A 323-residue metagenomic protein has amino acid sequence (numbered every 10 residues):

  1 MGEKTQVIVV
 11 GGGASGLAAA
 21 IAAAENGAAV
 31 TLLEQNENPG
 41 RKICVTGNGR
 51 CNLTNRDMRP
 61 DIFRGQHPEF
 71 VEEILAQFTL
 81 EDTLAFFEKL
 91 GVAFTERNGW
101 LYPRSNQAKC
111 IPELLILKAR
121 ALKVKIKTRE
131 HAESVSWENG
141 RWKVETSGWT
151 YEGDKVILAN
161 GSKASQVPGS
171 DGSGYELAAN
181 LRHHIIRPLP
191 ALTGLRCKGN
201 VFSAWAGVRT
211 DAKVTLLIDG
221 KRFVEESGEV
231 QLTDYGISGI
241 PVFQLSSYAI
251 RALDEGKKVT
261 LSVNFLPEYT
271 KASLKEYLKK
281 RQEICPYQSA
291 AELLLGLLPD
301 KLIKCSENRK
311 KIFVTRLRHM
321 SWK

Functional and structural regions predicted by a protein language model:
T5-L32: N-terminal Rossmann-like FAD-binding beta1-loop-alpha1 element of flavoenzymes
I8-V10, L33, A132, T150-V167 (+2 more regions): Short hydrophobic core segments
A24-N48: Glycine-rich FAD pyrophosphate-binding loop
E25-N26, N38, R59, A76 (+4 more regions): Residue-level recognition of phosphate/Mg2+-coordinating polar/acidic sites in nucleotide-handling active sites
C44-I111: A conserved beta-strand/loop capping segment in the N-terminal third of enzymes that catalyze redox or closely related
V71-T79, N98-L117, S165-S170, K198 (+1 more regions): Short beta-strand to alpha-helix junction loop
T128-R141: A conserved short coil-to-beta-strand element within the FAD-binding core of flavoproteins
K155-V201: Glycine-rich loop(s) and the adjacent beta-strand/alpha-helix scaffold that form part
